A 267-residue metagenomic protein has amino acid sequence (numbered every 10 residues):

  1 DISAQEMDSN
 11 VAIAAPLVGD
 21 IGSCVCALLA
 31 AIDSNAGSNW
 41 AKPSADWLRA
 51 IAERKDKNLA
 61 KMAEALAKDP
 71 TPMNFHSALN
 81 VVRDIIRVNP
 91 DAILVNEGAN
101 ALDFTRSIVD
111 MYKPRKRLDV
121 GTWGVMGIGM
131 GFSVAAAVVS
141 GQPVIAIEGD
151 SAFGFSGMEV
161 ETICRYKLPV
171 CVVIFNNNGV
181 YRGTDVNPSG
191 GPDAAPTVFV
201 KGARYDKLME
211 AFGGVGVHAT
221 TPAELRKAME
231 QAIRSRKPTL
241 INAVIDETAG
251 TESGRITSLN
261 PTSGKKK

Functional and structural regions predicted by a protein language model:
D1-A50, M229: Glycine-rich, acidic loop regions that bind phosphate or pyrophosphate groups
I2, A99, G149: An acidic- and aromatic-residue-enriched active-site/binding cleft used to recognize and process polar
S9-N10, P16-V18, G22-L28, F104-K267: Thiamine diphosphate
V25, W40-L48, K55, L59 (+3 more regions): Alpha-helix initiation and N-capping motif
A31, K57, K61, Q231: Solvent-exposed, charged/polar functional surfaces in cytosolic regulatory/catalytic domains
A36-M73, V244, G250, T257 (+1 more regions): Conserved acidic/glycine
G37, D91, K237-P238: Generic structural signal for secondary-structure transition and capping sites
A52-G131, A136-V139: Active-site diphosphate/adenylate-binding microenvironment
